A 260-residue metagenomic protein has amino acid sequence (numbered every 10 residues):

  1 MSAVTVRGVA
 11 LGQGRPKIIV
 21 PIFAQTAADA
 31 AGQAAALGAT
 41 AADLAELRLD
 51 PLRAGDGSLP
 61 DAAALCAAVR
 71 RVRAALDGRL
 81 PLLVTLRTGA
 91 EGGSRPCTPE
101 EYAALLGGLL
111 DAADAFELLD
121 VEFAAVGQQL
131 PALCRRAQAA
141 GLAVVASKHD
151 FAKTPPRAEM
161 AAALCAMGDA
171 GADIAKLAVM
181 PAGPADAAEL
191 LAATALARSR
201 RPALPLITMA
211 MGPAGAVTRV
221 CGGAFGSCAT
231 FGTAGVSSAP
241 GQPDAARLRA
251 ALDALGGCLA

Functional and structural regions predicted by a protein language model:
M1-G32, L259-A260: N-terminal amphipathic alpha-helix/helix-capping segment at the start of soluble metabolic enzymes
G14-I18, A41-D43, D77-L82, A115-E117 (+3 more regions): Short, well-ordered coil/turn segments that N-cap beta-strands
F23, L44-A54, T85, T98 (+5 more regions): Catalytic beta/alpha-barrel core
Q25-G38, C97-L110, P156-A166: Short, acidic/polar
A31, S58-R71, P99-L106, M160-A161 (+1 more regions): Well-ordered, non-membrane alpha-helical segments in soluble/globular domains
A36-L37, V72-A75, L109-A113, A137 (+2 more regions): Generic structural signal for hydrophobic
S58-A90, D111, L133-A146, A192-L204: Alpha-helix-loop-beta-strand connector modules within alpha/beta enzyme cores
F123-A260: Catalytic alpha/beta core domains of metabolic enzymes, predominantly
